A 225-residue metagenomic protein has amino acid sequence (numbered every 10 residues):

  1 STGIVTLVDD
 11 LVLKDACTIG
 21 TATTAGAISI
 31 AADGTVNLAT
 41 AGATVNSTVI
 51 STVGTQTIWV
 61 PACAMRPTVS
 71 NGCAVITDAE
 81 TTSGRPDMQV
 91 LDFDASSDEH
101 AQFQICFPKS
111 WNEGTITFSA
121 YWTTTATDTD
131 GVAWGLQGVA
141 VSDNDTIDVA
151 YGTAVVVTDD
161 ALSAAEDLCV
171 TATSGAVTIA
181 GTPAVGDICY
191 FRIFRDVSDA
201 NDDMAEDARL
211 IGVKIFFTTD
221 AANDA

Functional and structural regions predicted by a protein language model:
S1-T82: Intrinsic low-complexity, repeat-rich intrinsically disordered segments enriched in small/flexible residues
G72-A101: Surface-exposed, low-complexity/disordered Ser/Thr/Gly/Pro/Asn-rich loops and linkers
D94-S110, T115: Short beta-strands within extracellular/lumenal beta-sheet-rich domains
G114-T124, V132: A short beta-strand element within beta-rich, extracytoplasmic domains of secreted/secretory-pathway proteins
D128-L136, E206-L210: Short coil-to-beta strand junction motifs in C2/discoidin
T146-G181: Extracellular carbohydrate recognition and processing domains and analogous Trp-centered ligand-binding platforms
C169-A200: Cysteine-clustered segments with highest specificity for TGF-beta superfamily mature ligands
F194-A225: Proprotein-processing/basic-patch segments
